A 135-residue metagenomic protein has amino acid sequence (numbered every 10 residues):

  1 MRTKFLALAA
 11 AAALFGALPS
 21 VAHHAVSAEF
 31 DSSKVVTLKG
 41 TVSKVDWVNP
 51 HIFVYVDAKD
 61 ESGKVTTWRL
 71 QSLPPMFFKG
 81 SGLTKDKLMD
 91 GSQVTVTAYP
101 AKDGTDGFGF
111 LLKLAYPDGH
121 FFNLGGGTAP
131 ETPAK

Functional and structural regions predicted by a protein language model:
M1-K4: Positively charged n-region of N-terminal signal peptides that target proteins for export
A7-A17: Bacterial N-terminal signal peptides
L18-A22: Sec/Tat signal peptide C-region and signal peptidase I cleavage site
G40-V42: Conserved hydrophobic positions within beta-strands
V48-A58: Short aromatic-glycine-enriched beta-strand elements
Q71-G80: Short, structured beta-strand/loop micro-motifs enriched in basic residues and often containing a Trp
G80-V96: Short nucleic-acid-contacting surface segments enriched for D/E, G, S/T with interspersed K/R
A101-G126: OB-fold/S1-family single-stranded nucleic acid-binding modules
